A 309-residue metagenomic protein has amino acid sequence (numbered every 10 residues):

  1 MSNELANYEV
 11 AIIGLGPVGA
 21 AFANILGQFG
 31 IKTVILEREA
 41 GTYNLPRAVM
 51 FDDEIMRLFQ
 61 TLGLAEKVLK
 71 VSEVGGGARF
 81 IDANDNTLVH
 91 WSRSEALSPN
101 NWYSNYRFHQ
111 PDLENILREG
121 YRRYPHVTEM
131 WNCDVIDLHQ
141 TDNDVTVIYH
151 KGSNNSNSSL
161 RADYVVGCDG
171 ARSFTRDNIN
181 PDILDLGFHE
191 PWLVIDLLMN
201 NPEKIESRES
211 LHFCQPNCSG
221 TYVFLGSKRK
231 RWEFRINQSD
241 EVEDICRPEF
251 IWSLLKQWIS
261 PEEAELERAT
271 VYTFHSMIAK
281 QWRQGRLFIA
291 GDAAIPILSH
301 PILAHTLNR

Functional and structural regions predicted by a protein language model:
N3-V18: Beta1/beta-strand and adjacent pyrophosphate-binding region of the FAD-binding site in flavoprotein oxidoreductases
A6-Y8, N154-Y164: Core beta-strand elements of the Rossmann-like FAD/NAD(P) dinucleotide-binding domain in flavoenzyme oxidoreductases
V10-I12, T33, L287: Conserved hydrophobic helix-helix packing surfaces used for dimerization/oligomerization
G14-Q28, L117, G167, L266 (+1 more regions): Conserved mid-domain beta->alpha element of the FAD-binding
G27-R47: Glycine-rich FAD pyrophosphate-binding loop
R47, F51-G120: Active-site-adjacent segment of FAD-dependent monooxygenases/related oxidoreductases
E119, V127, C133, V145-T146 (+2 more regions): Conserved FAD-binding catalytic core of PHBH/FMO-like flavoproteins
H139-S159: Conserved beta-strand-loop-beta-strand element in the redox core of flavoprotein oxidoreductases
